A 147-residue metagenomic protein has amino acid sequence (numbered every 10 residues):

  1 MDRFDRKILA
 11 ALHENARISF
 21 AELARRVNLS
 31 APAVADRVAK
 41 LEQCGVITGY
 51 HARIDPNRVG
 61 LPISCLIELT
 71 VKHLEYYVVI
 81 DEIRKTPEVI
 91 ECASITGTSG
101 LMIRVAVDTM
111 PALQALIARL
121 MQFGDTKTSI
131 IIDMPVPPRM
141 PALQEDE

Functional and structural regions predicted by a protein language model:
M1-E147: A compositional/biophysical signature of low hydrophobicity enriched in polar/charged and small residues
